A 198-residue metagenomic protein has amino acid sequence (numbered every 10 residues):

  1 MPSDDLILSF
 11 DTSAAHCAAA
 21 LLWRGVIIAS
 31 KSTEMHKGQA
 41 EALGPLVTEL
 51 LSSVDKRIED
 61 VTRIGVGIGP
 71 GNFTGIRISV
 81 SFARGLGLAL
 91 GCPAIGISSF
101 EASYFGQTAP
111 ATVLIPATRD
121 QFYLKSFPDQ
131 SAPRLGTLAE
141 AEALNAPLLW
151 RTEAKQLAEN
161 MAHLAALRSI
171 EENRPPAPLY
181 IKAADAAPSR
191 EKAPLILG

Functional and structural regions predicted by a protein language model:
M1-V26, G38-E41, C92-G198: Oxyanion-binding and handling regions
E34-P45, F73, R77, Q156: Residues at secondary-structure transition points
E41, P45-S52, A102: Short, contiguous clusters of charged residues that form electrostatic/catalytic patches at enzyme active sites, used
V47-R63: Phosphate/pyrophosphate-binding loops at sites that engage ATP/ADP/AMP, CoA/4′-phosphopantetheine, polyphosphate
V54-E59, L88-I97: Phosphate-handling active-site elements
E59-G67, P147-A154: Short glycine-rich phosphate-binding loop at a beta-alpha junction
R63-P93: DPxDG-like acidic metal-binding loop motif
